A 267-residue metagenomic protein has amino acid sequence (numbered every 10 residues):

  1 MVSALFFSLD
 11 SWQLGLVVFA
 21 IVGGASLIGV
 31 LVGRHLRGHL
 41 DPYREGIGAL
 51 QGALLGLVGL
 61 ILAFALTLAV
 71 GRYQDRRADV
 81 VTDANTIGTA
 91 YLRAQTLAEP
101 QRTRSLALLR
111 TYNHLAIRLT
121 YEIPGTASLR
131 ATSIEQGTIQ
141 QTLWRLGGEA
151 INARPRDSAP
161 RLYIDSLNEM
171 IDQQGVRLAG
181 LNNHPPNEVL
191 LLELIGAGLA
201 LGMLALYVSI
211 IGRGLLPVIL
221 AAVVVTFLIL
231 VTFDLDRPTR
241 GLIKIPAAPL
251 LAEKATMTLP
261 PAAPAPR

Functional and structural regions predicted by a protein language model:
M1-F64, L68-G71, A265-R267: N-terminal juxtamembrane/topogenic regions of multi-pass membrane proteins
L9-R37, A179-R267: Alpha-helical transmembrane anchor segments
A49, V70-Q74, A78, R130 (+2 more regions): Short, solvent-exposed segments of well-ordered alpha helices
I61-T82, D236: Transmembrane signal-anchor/signal-peptide helices with a preference for the extracytoplasmic
V80-L97, P246-P260: Short extracytoplasmic/periplasmic juxtamembrane "stem" segments immediately C-terminal to an N-terminal membrane anchor
A90-N182: Structured inter-helical modules in multipass membrane proteins
